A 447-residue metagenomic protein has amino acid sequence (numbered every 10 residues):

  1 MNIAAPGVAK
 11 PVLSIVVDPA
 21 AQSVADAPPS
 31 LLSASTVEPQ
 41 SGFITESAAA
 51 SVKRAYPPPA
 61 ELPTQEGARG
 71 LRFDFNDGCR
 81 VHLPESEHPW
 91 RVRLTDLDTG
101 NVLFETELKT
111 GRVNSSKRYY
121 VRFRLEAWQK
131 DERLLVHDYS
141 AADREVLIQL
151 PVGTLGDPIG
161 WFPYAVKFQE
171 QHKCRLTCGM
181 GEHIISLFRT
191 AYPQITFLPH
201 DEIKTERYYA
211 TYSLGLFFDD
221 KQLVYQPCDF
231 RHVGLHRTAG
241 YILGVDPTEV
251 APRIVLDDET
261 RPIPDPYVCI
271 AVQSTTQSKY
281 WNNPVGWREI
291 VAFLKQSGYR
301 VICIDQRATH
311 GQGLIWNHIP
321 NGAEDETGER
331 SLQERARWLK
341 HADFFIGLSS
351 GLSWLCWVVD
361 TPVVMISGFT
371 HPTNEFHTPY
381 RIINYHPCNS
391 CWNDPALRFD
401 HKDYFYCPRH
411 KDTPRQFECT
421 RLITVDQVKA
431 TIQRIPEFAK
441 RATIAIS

Functional and structural regions predicted by a protein language model:
N2-S447: Catalytic machinery of carbohydrate-active enzymes, primarily nucleotide-sugar-dependent glycosyltransferases
